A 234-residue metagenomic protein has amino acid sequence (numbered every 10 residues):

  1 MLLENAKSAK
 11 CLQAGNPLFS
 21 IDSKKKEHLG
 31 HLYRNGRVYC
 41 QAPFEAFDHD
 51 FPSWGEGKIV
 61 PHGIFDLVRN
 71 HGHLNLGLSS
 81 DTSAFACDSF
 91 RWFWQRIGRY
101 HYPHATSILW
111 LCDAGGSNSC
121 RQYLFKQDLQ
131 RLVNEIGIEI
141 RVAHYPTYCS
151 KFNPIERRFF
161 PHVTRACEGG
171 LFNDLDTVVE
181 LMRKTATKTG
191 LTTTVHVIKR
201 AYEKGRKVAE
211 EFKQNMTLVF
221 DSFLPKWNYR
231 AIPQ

Functional and structural regions predicted by a protein language model:
M1-P43: Charge-mixed, compositionally biased segments that are often intrinsically disordered regulatory tracts
F19-S20, S107-A114, V142-T147, L181-M182: Extended hydrophobic secondary-structure segments that form protein cores and membrane-embedded regions
S23-E27, D66, A114-G116, P146: Short, flexible loop/turn elements at secondary-structure junctions
F44-L111, G116: Electropositive, glycine- and tryptophan-enriched low-complexity nucleic-acid-binding patches
C112-F125, P146-F152: Acidic, metal-coordinating catalytic cores used for nucleic-acid/nucleotide bond scission and strand-transfer chemistry
F125-A143: Two-metal-ion acidic nuclease core segments, chiefly of the RNase H-like superfamily
V142-T164: RNase H-like two-metal-ion nuclease catalytic core shared by retroviral integrases and related mobile-element nucleases
G169-Q234: C-terminal accessory extensions appended to soluble enzyme cores
